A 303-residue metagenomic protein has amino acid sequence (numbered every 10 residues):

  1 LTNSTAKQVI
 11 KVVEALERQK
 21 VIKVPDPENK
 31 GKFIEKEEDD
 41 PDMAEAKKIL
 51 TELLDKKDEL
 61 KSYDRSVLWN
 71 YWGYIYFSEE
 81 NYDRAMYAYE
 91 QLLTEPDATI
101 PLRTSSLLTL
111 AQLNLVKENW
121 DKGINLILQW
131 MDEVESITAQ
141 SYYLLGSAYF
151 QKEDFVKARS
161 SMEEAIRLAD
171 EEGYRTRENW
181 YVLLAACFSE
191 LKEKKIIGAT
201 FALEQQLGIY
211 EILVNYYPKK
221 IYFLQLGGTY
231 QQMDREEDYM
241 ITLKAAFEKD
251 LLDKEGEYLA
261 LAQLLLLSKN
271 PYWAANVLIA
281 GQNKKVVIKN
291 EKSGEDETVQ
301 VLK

Functional and structural regions predicted by a protein language model:
L1-Y87, T99-S105, T200: N-terminal leader/linker segments that initiate helical-solenoid repeat arrays
N3-Q8, S62-W69, T99-T109, V134-L144 (+7 more regions): Generic helix N-cap/helix-start motif at coil->alpha-helix transitions
A15, Y76, N114, Y149 (+3 more regions): Residue at a conserved register position within TPR or TPR-like alpha-solenoid repeats
D40, E79, K117, K152 (+4 more regions): Structural motif corresponding to the intra-repeat A-B loop/turn of tetratricopeptide repeats
M43, Y82, W120, F155 (+3 more regions): TPR-repeat structural position
T51-D55, Q91-E95, Q129-D132, A165-R167 (+3 more regions): Amphipathic alpha-helical segments of tetratricopeptide repeats
